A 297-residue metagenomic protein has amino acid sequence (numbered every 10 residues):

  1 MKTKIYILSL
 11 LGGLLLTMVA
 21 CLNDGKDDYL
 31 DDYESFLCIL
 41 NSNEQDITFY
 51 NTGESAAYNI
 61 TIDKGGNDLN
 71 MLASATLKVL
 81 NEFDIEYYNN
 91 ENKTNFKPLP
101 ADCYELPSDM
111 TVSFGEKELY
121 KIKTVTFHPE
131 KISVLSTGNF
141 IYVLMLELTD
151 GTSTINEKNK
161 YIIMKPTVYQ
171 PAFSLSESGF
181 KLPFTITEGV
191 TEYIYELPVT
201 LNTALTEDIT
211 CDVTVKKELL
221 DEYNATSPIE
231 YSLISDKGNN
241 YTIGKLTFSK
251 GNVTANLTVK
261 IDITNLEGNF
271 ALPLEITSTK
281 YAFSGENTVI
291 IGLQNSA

Functional and structural regions predicted by a protein language model:
M1-I5: Positively charged n-region of N-terminal signal peptides that target proteins for export
Y6-G13: Sec-dependent N-terminal signal peptides
T17-A20: C-terminal motif of bacterial Sec signal peptides marking the signal peptidase cleavage site
L22-I122, K131-E196, L201-I209, G285 (+2 more regions): Acidic/polar, low-complexity intrinsically disordered N-terminal segments immediately downstream of a Sec signal
T111-Y120, I234-K237, K245-T254: Short proline/glycine- and polar residue-rich coil/turn motifs
Y120-T126, T254-K260: Exposed aromatic-hydrophobic patches
H128-L135, D262-E267: Short, surface-exposed loop/turn segments at beta-strand-coil junctions that are enriched for proline with nearby
L146-L148, I261, I276: Conserved structural position at the C-terminal beta-strand of extracellular beta-sandwich adhesion modules
